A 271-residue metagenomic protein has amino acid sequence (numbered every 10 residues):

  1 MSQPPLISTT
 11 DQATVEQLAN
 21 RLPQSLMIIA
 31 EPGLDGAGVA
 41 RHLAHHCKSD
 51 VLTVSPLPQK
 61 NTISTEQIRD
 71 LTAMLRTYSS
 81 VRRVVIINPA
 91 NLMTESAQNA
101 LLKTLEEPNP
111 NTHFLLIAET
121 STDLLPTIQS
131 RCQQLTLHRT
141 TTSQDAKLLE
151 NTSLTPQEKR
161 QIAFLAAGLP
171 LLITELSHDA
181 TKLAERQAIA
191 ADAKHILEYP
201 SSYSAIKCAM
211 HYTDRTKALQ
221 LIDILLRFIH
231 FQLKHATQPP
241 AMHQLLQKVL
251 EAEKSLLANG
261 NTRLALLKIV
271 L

Functional and structural regions predicted by a protein language model:
M1-K48, P110-N111, E119-L271: Charged, glycine-rich active-site and insertion segments that engage polyanionic ligands
M1-N99, K103: Clamp-loader machinery-focused feature within the broader ASCE/P-loop NTPase space
T53-S55, L116, Q134-T136: Structural signal for conserved beta-strand scaffold positions within catalytic alpha/beta enzyme cores
T72-R76, L102-E106, L125, Q129 (+1 more regions): Signal for well-folded cores of large energy- and translation-related assemblies
V81-R83, P108, Q133: A generic structural signal for short beta-strands and their flanking turns/coil linkers
I86-N88, F114-A118: Short beta-strand elements of ligand-binding domains
N99-L116: Conserved catalytic/switch belt of AAA+ P-loop NTPases
